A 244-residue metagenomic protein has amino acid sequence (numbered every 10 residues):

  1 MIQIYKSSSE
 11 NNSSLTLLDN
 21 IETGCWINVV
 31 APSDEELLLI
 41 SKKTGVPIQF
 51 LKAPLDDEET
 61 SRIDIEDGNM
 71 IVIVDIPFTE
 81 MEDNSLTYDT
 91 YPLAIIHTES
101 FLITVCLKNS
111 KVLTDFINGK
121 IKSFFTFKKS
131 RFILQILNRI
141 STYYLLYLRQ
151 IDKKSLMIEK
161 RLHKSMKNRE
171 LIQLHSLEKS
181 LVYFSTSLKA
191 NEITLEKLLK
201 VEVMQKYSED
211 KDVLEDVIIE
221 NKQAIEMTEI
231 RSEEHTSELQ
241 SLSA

Functional and structural regions predicted by a protein language model:
M1-Y207, V213-M227: Peripheral, non-transmembrane regulatory/ligand-interaction domains of membrane transport proteins
R231: Function-determining sites in protein domains
H235-A244: Single conserved hydrophobic/aromatic residue that forms the stacking wall/gate of nucleotide- or nucleobase-binding
